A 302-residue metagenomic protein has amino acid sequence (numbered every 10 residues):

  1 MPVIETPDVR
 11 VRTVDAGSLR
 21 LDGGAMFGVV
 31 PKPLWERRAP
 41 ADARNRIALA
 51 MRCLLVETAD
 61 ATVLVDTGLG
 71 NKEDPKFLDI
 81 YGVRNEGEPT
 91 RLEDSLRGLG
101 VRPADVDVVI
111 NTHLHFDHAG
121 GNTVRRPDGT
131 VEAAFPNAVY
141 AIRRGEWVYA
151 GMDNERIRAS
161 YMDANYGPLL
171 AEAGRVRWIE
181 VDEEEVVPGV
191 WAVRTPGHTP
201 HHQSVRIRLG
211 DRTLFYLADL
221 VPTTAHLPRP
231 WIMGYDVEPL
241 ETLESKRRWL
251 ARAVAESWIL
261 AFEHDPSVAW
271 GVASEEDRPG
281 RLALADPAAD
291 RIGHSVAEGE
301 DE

Functional and structural regions predicted by a protein language model:
M1-R97, D105-V108, R212-A218, A285 (+2 more regions): Metallo-beta-lactamase
P2-E5, R84-V101, D105, P127 (+2 more regions): Metallo-beta-lactamase
A16-G17, T67-G70, L114, G145-E146 (+3 more regions): Active-site metal-binding loops of divalent metal-dependent hydrolases
R52-L55, H202-I207: Short acidic loop-to-beta-strand element that houses the catalytic metal-binding Asp/Glu of nuclease active sites
G82-D94, G210-E302: Cap/insert and terminal regions of metallo-dependent hydrolase folds
V106-D117: Metallo-beta-lactamase
A119-G121, V193-Q203: Active-site glycine- and acidic-residue-rich loops that bind and position anionic ligands or nucleotide-like cofactors
A119-T130, G271-E275: Metal-dependent catalytic neighborhoods of phosphoester/phosphodiester hydrolases
